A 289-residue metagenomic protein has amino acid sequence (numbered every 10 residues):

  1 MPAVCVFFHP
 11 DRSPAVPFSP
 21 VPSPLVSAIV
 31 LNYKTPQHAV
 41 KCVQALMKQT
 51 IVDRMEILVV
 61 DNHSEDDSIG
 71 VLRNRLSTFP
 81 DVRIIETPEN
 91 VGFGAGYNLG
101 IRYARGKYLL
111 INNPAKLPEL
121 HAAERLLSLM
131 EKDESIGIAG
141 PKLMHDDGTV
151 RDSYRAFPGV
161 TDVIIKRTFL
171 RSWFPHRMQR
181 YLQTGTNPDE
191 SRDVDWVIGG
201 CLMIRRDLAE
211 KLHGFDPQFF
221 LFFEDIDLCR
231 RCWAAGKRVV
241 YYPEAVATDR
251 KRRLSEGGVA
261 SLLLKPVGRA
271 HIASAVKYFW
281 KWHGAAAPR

Functional and structural regions predicted by a protein language model:
H9, I29, I226-R289: Active-site-adjacent helix/loop segment of glycosyltransferases that harbors family-specific signature motifs
A45, D61-G70, E89: A conserved acidic beta->alpha catalytic loop
A45-R54: Short, acidic, metal-binding catalytic loop of nucleotide-sugar glycosyltransferases
T87-A104: Glycine-rich, basic loop-to-helix element that forms the pyrophosphate-binding segment of sugar-nucleotide handling
L109: Short aromatic/hydrophobic "clamp" motif used to bind/position activated sugar donors
L120-S153: Conserved donor NDP-sugar-binding/catalytic core segment of glycosyltransferases
P158-D195: Short, flexible, basic/aromatic active-site loop/helix in glycosyltransferases
N187, D195-H213, Q218-V246: A short, conserved alpha-helix in the catalytic core of glycosyltransferases
